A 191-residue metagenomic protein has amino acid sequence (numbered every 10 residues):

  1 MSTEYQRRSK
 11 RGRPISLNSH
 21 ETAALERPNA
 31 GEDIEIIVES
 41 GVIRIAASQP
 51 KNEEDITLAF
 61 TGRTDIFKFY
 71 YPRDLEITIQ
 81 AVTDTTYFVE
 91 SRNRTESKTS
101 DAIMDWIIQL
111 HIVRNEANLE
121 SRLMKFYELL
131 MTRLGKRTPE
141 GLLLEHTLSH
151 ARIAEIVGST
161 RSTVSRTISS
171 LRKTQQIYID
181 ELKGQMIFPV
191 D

Functional and structural regions predicted by a protein language model:
M1-S40: Regulatory nucleotide-sensing modules
S19, K51-N52: A short acidic/small-residue loop/turn micro-motif
G31-P50, G62-T64: Glycine- and acidic-residue-biased ligand/ion/polar-headgroup-sensing regions
E35, T78, Q176-Y178: Short, surface-exposed charged micro-motifs
V42-R44, D65, T85-T86, K183: Structural motif
E53-Q109: Cyclic-nucleotide recognition modules
D101-G158: Polybasic "coupling" helices that flank or enter modular domains
L134-D191: Phosphate-/nucleic-acid-contacting segments
